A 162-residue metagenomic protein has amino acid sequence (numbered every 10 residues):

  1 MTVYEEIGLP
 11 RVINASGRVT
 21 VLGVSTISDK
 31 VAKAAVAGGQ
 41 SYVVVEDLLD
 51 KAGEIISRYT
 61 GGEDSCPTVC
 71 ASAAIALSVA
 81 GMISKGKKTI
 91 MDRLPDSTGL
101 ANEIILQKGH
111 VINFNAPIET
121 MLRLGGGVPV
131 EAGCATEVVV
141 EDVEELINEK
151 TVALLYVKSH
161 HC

Functional and structural regions predicted by a protein language model:
M1-L22, T26, G53-S65, S72-C162: Conserved PLP-enzyme active-site core in the AAT-like
N14-K51: A glycine-/small-polar-enriched, mobile loop at the entrance of the PLP active site in fold-type I
L48, C66-P67: Short, surface-exposed helix-loop/turn micro-motifs enriched in polar/charged residues
